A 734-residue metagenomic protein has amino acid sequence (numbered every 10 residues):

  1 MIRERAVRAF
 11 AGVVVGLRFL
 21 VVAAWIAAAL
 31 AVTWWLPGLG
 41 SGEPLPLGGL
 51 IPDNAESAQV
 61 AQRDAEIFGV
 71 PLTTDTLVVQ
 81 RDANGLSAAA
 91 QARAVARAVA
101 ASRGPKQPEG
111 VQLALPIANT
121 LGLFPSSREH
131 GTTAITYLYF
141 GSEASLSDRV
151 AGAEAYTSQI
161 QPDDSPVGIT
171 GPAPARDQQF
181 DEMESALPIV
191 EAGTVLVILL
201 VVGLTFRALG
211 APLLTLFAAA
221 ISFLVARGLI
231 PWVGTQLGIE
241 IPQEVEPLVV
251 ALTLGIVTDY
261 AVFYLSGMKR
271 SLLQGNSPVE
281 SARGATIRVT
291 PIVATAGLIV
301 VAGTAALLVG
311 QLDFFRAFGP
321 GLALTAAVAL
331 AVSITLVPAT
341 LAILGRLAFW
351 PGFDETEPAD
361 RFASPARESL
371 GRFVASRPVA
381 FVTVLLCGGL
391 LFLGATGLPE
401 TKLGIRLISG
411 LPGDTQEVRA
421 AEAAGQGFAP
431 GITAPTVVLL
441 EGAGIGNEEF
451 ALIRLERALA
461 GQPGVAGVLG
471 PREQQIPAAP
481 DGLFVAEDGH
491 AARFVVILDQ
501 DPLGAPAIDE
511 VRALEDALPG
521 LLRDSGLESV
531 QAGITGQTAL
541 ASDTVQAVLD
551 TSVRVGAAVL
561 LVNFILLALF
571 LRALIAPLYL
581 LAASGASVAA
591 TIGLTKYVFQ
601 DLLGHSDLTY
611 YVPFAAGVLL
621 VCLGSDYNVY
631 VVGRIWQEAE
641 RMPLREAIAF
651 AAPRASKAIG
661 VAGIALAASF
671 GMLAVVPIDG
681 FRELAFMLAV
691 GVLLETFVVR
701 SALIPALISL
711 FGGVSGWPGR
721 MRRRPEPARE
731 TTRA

Functional and structural regions predicted by a protein language model:
M1-E43, G141-L403, S525-A734: Membrane-embedded transmembrane helical bundles of large multi-pass transporters/channels
L45-L47: Short, charged low-complexity linear motifs
D53-D75, A83-R176, E400-D601, H605-D607: Structured non-transmembrane domains adjacent to transmembrane bundles in polytopic membrane proteins
